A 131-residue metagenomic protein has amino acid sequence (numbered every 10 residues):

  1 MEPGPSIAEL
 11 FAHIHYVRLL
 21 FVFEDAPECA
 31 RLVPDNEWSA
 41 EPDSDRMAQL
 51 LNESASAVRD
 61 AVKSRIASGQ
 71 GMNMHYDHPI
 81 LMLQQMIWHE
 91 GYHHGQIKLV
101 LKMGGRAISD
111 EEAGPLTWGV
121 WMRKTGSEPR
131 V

Functional and structural regions predicted by a protein language model:
M1-N36, N73-V131: Short, contiguous alpha-helical
L20-A61: Helix-adjacent hinge/juxtasegments
